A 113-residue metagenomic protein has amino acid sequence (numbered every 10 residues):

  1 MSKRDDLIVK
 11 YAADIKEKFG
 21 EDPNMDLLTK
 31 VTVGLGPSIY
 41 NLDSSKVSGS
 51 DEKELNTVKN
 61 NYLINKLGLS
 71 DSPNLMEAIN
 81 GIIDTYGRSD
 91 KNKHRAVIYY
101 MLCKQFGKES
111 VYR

Functional and structural regions predicted by a protein language model:
S2-K3, D51-L75: An acidic intrinsically disordered interaction segment
S2-N56, S110: Core of compact, soluble alpha-helical bundle domains
I8, A12, N56-N60, M76-I79 (+1 more regions): An amphipathic alpha-helix signature
K16-K30, L67-L69, M76-G87: Basic, alpha-helical nucleic-acid-binding regions used in initiation and control of genome expression
L27, V31, E54, N74 (+2 more regions): Residue-level detector of well-ordered alpha-helical segments, enriched for hydrophobic/aromatic packing positions
G34-P37, N61, N65, Y100-K104: Short, residue-level hotspots on alpha-helical faces of the histone-fold and other alpha-helical interaction modules
G81-R113: Amphipathic alpha-helical binding modules
